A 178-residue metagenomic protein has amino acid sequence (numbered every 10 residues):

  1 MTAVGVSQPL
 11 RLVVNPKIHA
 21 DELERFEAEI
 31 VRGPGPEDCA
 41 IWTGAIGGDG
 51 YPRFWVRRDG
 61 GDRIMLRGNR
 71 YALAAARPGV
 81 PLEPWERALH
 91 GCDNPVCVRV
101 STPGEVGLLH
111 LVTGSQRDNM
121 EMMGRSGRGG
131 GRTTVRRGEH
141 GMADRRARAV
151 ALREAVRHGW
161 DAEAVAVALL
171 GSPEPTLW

Functional and structural regions predicted by a protein language model:
M1-M65, L82, C92-S101, V106 (+1 more regions): Short helix-coil boundary/hinge micro-motifs
I64-W178: Short, cationic Gly/His-enriched loop motifs
